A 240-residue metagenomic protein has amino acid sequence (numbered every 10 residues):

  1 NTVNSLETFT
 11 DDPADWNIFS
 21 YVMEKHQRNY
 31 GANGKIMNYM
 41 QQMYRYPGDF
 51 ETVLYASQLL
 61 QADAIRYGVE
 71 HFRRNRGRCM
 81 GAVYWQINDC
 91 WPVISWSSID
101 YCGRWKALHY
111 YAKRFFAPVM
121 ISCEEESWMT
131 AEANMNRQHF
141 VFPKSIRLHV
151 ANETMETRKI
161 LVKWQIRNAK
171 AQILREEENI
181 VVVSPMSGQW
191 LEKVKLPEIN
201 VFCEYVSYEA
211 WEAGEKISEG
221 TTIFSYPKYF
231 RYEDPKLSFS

Functional and structural regions predicted by a protein language model:
N1-R158, L174-E176: Substrate-binding clefts and catalytic carboxylate motifs of secreted carbohydrate-active enzymes
R78, E156-I160, F202-E204, S218: Short loop/turn segments at connectors of secondary-structure elements within structured domains
G103-Y111, F115, W211-E215, E219-P227: A general sequence property marking short-to-moderate contiguous segments in secreted/outer-membrane adhesion
I121, V162, Y208, P235-F239: Generic structural motif
I146-N152, K193-V194, V206-E212, S240: Buried hydrophobic-core signal for structured, non-transmembrane domains
L161-Q165, A169-V206, W211: Intrinsically disordered, low-complexity Pro/Gly/Ser/Thr-rich segments with frequent PxxP/GP/PP motifs and embedded
I180-V183, E215-F239: Short beta-strand elements
